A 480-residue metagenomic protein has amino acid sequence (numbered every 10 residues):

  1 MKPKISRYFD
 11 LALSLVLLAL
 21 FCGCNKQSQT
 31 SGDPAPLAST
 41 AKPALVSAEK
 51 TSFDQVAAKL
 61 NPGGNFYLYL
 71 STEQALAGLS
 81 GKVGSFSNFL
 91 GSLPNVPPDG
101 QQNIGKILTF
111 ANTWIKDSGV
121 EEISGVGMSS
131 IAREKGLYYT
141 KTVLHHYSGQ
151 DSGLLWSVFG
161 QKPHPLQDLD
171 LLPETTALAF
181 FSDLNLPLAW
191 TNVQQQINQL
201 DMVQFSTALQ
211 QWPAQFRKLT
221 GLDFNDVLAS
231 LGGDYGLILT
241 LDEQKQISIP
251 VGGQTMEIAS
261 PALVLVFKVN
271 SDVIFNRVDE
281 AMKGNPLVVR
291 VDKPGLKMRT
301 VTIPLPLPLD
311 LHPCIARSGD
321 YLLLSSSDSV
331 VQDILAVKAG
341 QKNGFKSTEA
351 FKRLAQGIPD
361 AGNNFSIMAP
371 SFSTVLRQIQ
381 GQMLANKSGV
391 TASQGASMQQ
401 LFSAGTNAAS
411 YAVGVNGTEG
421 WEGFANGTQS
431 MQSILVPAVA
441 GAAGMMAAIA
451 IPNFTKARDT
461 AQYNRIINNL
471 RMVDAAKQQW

Functional and structural regions predicted by a protein language model:
K2, N25-Q27: N-terminal acidic, proline/glycine-rich, low-complexity intrinsically disordered segments
K2-A12: Bacterial N-terminal signal peptides that target proteins for export
F9-L11, K26, P34, A475 (+1 more regions): Short linear motifs in intrinsically disordered/low-complexity regions
A12-V16, M446: Sec-dependent N-terminal signal peptides
L20-G23: C-terminal motif of bacterial Sec signal peptides marking the signal peptidase cleavage site
Q27-M446: Signature of soluble extracytoplasmic/periplasmic domains of secreted precursors and cell-surface proteins
G441-W480: Conserved hydrophobic/amphipathic alpha-helical signal-anchor segments
